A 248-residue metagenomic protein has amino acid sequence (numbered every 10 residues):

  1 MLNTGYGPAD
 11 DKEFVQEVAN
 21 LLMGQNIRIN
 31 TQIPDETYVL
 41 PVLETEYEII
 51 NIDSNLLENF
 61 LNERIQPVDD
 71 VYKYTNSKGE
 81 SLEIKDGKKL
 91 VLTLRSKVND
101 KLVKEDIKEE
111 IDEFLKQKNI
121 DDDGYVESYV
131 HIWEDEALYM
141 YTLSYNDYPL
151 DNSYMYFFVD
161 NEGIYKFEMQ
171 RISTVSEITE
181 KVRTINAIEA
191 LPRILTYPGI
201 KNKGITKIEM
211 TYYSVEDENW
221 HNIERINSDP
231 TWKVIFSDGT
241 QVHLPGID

Functional and structural regions predicted by a protein language model:
M1-H131, M140-D147: Preferential activation on post-signal-peptide N-terminal prodomains/segments of secreted or lumenal proteins
A9, A19, A137, A187-A190 (+1 more regions): A sequence-composition feature that detects small, non-aromatic residues
P67-V68, D151, N227-P230: A short, compositionally biased
V71-S96, A137-S176, I235-G246: Amphipathic N-proximal alpha-helical interface segments
K88, E134, H221-I223: Residue-level signal for well-ordered alpha-helical segments
V130-E134, M210-Y213: A sequence-level detector of short, solvent-exposed, charge-rich linear segments
W133-D135, P149, I226-S228: Solvent-exposed loop and beta-edge segments used for protein-protein assembly and interaction
I164-K166, Q170-D248: Extracytoplasmic/luminal low-complexity segments enriched in Pro/Gly and acidic/polar residues that act as flexible
